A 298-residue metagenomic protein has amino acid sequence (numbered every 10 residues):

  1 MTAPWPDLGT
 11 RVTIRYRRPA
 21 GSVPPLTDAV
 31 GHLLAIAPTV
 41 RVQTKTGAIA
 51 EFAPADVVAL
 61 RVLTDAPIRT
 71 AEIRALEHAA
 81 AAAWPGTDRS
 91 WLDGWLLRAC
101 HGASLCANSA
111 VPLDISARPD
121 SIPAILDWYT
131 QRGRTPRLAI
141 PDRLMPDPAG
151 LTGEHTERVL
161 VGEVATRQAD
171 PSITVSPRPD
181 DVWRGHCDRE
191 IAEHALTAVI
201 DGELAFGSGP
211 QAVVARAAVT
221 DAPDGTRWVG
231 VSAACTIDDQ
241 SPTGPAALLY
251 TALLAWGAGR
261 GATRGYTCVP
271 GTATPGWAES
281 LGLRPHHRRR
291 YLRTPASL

Functional and structural regions predicted by a protein language model:
A3-G9, G21-T27, L34, A48-T130 (+3 more regions): N-terminal charged segments
V12-R17: A short beta-strand micro-motif
D28-V30, V214: Conserved beta-strand residues within beta-sheet cores
P38-V42: Short aromatic-glycine-enriched beta-strand elements
T44-T46, D224: Acidic/polar residues in short coil/turn loops that connect beta-strands within repeat-based beta-sheet scaffolds
W84-G86, L96, A103, A117-D188 (+3 more regions): Acyl-donor-binding surface of acyltransferase catalytic domains
I115-A117, P223-V229, A234-L248, R260: Conserved glycine-rich acetyl-CoA-binding loop
T166-A234, D238: Flexible, substrate/cofactor-facing loop regions flanked by secondary structure within enzyme catalytic domains
